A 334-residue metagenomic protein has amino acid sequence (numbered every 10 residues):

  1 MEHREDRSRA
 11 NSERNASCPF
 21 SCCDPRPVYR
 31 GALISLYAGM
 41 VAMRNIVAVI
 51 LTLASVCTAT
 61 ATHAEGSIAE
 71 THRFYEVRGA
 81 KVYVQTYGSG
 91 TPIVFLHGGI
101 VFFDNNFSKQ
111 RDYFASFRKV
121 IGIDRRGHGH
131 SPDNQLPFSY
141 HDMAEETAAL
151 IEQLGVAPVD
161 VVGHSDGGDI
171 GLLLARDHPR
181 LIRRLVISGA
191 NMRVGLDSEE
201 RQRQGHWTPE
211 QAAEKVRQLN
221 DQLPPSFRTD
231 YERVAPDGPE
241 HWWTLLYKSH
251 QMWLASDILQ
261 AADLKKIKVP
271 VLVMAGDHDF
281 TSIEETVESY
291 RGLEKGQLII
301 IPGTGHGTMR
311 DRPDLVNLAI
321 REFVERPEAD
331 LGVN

Functional and structural regions predicted by a protein language model:
A80-H130: Conserved HGGG/HGGXW glycine-rich cap/lid loop of the alpha/beta-hydrolase fold
S108, G122-V162: Active-site loop/oxyanion-hole signature of alpha/beta-hydrolase fold enzymes
D169-D177, R184-L223: Flexible "cap/lid" loop of the alpha/beta hydrolase fold
Y247-D263: Active-site nucleophile elbow and catalytic-triad environment of alpha/beta-hydrolase enzymes
I267, V273-A275: Short beta-strand/loop motif that positions the catalytic acidic residue of the alpha/beta-hydrolase fold
F280-E285: Conserved alpha/beta-hydrolase "acid-adjacent" motif
T286, R291-G307: Catalytic histidine neighborhood in serine/cysteine hydrolases with alpha/beta-hydrolase-type architecture
P302-N334: Catalytic active-site module of serine/aspartate enzymes centered on a nucleophile-bearing elbow/loop
